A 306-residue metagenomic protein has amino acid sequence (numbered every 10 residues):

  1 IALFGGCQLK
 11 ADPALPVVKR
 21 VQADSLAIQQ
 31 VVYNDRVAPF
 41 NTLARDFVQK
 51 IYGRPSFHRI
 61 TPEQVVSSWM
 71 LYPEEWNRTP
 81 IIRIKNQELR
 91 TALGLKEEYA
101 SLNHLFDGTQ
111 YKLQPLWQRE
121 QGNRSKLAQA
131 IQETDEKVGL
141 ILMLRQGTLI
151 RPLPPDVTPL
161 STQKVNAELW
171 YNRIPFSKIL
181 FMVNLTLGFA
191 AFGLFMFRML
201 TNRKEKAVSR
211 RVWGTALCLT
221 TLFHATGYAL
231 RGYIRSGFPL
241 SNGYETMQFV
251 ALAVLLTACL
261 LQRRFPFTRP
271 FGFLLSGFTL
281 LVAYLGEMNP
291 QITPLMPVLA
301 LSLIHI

Functional and structural regions predicted by a protein language model:
I1-F4: Bacterial N-terminal signal peptides
C7-W170: Soluble extramembrane regions of membrane proteins in the secretory/endomembrane system
V165-F278, V282, G286, P290-P294: Core alpha-helical transmembrane segments of integral membrane proteins
M296-A300: Secretory/export targeting leaders with adjacent low-complexity proregions
I304-I306: Conserved small/polar residues in nucleotide/adenosyl-binding loops
